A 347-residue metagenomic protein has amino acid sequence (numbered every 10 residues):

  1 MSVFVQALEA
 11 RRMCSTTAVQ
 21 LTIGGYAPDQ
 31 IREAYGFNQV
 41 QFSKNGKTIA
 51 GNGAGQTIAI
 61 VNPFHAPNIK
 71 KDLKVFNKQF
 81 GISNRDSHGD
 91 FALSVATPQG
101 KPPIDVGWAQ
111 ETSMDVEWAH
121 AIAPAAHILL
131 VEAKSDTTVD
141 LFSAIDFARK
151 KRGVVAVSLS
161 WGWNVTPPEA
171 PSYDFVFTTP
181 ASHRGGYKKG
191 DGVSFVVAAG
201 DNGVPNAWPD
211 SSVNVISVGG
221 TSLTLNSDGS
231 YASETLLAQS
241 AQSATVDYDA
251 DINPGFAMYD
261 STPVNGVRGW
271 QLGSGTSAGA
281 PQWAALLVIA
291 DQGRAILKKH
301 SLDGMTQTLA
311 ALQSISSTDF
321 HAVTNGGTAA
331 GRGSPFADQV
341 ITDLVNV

Functional and structural regions predicted by a protein language model:
M1-A18: Subset of Sec-pathway N-terminal targeting signals
T16-G220, A250-G275, A280, D291-H300 (+1 more regions): Substrate-binding/charge-relay-adjacent region of secreted/lumenal peptidase catalytic domains
S217-Y248: Polar, glycine-rich mid-to-C-terminal structural blocks that act as macromolecule-binding/assembly scaffolds
G229, G266-R268, G326-G327: Detector for glycine-centered tight turns/loop "hinges" at secondary-structure junctions
L286: Walker A/P-loop NTP-binding active-site region of P-loop NTPases, recognizing the glycine-rich GxxxxGKT/S
R294-S317: Short, charged, surface-exposed loops that flank catalytic or proteolytic processing sites
A310-V347: Extracellular low-complexity, O-glycosylation-prone Ser/Thr/Pro/Gly-rich "stalks" and linkers flanking catalytic
